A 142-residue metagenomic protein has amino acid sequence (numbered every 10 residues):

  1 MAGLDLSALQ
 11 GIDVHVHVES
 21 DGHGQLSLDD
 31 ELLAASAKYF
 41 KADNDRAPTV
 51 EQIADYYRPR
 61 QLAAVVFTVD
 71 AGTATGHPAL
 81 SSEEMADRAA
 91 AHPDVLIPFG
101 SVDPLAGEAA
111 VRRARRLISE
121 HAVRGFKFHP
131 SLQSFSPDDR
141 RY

Functional and structural regions predicted by a protein language model:
M1-V69, A74-H77, E83: An N-terminally biased module of ancient metal coordination in phosphate/nucleic-acid-related enzymes
G72-Y142: Active-site gating/metal-coordination segments in enzymes
